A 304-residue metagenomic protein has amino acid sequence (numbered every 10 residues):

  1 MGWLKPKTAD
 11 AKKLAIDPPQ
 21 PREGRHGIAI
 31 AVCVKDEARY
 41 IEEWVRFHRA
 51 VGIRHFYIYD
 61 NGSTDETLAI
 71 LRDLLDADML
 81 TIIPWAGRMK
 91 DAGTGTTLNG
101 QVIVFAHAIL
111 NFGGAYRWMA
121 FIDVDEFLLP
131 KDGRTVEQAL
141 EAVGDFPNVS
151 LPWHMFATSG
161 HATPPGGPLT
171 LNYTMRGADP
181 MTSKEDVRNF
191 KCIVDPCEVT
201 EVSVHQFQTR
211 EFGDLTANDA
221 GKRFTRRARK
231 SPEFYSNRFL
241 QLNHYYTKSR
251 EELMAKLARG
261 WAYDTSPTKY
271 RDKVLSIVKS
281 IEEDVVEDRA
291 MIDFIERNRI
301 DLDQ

Functional and structural regions predicted by a protein language model:
M1-R46: N-proximal low-complexity "stem/linker" segments adjacent to membrane-targeting elements
G2-K12, L98, P130-Q304: Catalytic-site signature of metal-activated, phosphate-bearing donor transferases, centered on the GT-A/GT-A-like
V32, Y59-T67: Ser/Thr-glycine-rich phosphate-binding loops at phosphate-binding pockets of nucleotides, nucleotide cofactors
R46-H55: Short, acidic, metal-binding catalytic loop of nucleotide-sugar glycosyltransferases
R54, R117, P147: Short acidic/polar active-site loop segments enriched in Thr and Asp
R54-G62, I83-A86: Short beta-strand/loop segment that forms part of the nucleotide-sugar
L68-W118: Active-site-proximal specificity loops/subdomain of glycosyltransferases
Y116-L129: Short beta-strand-to-loop acidic/aromatic patch adjacent to the donor-nucleotide binding site
